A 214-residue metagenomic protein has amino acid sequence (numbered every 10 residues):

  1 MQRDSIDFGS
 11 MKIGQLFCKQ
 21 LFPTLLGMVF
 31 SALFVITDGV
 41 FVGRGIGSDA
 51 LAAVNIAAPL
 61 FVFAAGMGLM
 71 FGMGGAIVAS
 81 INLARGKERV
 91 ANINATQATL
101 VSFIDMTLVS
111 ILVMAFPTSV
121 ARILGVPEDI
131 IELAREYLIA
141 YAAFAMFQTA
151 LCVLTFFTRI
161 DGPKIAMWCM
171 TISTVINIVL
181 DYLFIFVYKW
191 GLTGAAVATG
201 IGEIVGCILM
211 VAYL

Functional and structural regions predicted by a protein language model:
M1-T24, A79-F144, V187-L214: Short alpha-helical transmembrane segments in multi-pass integral membrane proteins
G14-L33, T37, L60-M67, I104 (+2 more regions): Residue-level signal for short hydrophobic patches within transmembrane helices of multi-pass membrane transporters
L33-I36, G45-S48, N82-R85, R159-D161 (+1 more regions): Helix-loop interface residues and adjacent transmembrane-helix termini in multi-pass membrane transporters, primarily
D38, G75, F116-P117, A150-L154 (+2 more regions): Hydrophobic/aromatic residues in alpha-helical transmembrane segments
V42-V62, D129-E136, L192-T193: Interfacial/gating helices of multi-pass transporter permease domains
L51-I111, Q148-A166: Small-residue-rich hydrophobic transmembrane alpha-helices
F63, N177-Y182, C207-V211: Hydrophobic transmembrane alpha-helices of multi-pass small-molecule transporters
R89, S102, F157-Y182, T193 (+1 more regions): Alpha-helical transmembrane segments of multi-pass membrane transporters/permeases
